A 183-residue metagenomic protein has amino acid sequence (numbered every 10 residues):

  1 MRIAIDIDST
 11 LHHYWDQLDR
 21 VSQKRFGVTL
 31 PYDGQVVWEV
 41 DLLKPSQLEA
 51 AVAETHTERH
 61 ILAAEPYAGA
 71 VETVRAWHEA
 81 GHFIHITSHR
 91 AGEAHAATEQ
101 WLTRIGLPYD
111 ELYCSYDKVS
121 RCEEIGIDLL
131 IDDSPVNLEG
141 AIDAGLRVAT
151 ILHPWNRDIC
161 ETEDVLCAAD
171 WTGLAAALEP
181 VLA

Functional and structural regions predicted by a protein language model:
M1-A50: Active-site neighborhood of HAD-like aspartate-dependent phosphohydrolases
H56-I86, A91-A97: Short, acidic loop-to-helix structural element flanking the phosphoryl-transfer center in phosphate-processing enzymes
I61-A68, Y116, A168, T172: Conserved phosphate-coordination/catalytic loops
F83-I84, Y109, V148: Hydrophobic anchor at the start of a short beta-strand that flanks the dinucleotide cofactor-binding loop
H89-I142: Substrate-recognition "cap/lid" segment bordering the active-site pocket of phosphatases
V119, E123-E124, P135-A183: Asp-based, Mg2+/Mn2+-dependent phosphohydrolase catalytic module
